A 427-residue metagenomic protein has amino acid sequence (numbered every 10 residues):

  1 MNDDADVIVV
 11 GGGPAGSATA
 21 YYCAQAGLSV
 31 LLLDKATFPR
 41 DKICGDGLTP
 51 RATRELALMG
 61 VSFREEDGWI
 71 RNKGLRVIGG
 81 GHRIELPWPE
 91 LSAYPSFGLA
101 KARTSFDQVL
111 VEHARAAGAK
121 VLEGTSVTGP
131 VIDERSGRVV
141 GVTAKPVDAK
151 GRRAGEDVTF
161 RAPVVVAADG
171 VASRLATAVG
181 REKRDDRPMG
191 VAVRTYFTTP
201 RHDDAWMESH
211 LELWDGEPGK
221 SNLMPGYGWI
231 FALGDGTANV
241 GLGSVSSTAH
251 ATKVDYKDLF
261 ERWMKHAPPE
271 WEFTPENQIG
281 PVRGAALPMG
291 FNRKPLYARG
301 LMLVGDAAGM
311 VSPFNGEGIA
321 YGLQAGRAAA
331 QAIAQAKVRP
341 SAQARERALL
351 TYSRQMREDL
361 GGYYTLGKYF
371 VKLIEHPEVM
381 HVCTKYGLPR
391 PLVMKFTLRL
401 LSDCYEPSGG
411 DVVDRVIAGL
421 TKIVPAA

Functional and structural regions predicted by a protein language model:
N2-A15: Beta1/beta-strand and adjacent pyrophosphate-binding region of the FAD-binding site in flavoprotein oxidoreductases
A15, F38, A172: Conserved Rossmann-like nucleotide-cofactor binding loop
A24-C44: Glycine-rich FAD pyrophosphate-binding loop
T37-M59: Conserved N-terminal glycine-rich FAD pyrophosphate-binding loop of Rossmann-like flavoproteins
T53, L58-Q108: A conserved beta-strand/loop capping segment in the N-terminal third of enzymes that catalyze redox or closely related
G68, S246-A332, V338, A344: FAD/FMN-dependent oxidoreductases across multiple families
H113-E270: Predominantly flavin-linked oxidoreductase catalytic cores and closely associated redox partners
A334-A427: C-terminal helical "tail/cap" subdomain of flavin- and related membrane-associated enzymes
